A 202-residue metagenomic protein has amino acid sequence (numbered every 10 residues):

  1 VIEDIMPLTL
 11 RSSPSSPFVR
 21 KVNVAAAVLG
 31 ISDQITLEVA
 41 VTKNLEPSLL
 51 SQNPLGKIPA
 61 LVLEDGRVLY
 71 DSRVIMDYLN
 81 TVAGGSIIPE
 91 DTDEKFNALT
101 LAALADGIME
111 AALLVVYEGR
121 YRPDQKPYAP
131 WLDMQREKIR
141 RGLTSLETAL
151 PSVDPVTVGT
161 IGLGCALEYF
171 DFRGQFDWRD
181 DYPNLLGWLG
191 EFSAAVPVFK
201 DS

Functional and structural regions predicted by a protein language model:
I2-P127: GST-like domain detector, emphasizing the conserved glutathione-binding G-site in the N-terminal thioredoxin-like
M76, N80, L99-A102, L143 (+2 more regions): Non-transmembrane alpha-helical segments in soluble domains of secreted/periplasmic/extracellular proteins
A105-G190: GST-like fold's C-terminal all-alpha helical module
K200-S202: Short, flexible loop/turn segments with low-complexity composition
